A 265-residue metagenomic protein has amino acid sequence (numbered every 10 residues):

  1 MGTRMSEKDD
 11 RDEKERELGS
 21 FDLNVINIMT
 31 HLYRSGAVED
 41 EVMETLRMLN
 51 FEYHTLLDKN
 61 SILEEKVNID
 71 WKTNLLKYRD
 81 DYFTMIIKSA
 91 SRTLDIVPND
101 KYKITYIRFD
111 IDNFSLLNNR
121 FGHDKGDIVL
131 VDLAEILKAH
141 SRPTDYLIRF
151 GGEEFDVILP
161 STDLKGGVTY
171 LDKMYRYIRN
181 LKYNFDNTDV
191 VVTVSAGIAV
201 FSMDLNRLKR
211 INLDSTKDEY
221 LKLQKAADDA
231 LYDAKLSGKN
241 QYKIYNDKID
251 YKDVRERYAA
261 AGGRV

Functional and structural regions predicted by a protein language model:
M1-S20, N24-T30, A37, E41-E44 (+1 more regions): Intrinsically disordered, glycine/charged-rich C-terminal tails and inter-domain linkers that flank nucleotidyl cyclase
I28-K72, R79-T93, K101, Y146: Signal-transducing coiled-coil linker helices
F51, V168, D172, F201-V265: Catalytic-core segments of nucleotide cyclases and related cyclic-nucleotide turnover enzymes
E65-N68, L76-I87, P98-T105, D112-K138 (+5 more regions): Conserved long alpha-helical elements within nucleotide-processing catalytic cores of c-di-GMP signaling and class III
Y102-K103, V190-T193: AAA+/SF3 P-loop NTPase mechanochemical coupling elements
N119, L159-T162, R179, F201-M203: Residue-level recognition of strand-loop junctions within catalytic nucleotide-signaling folds
Y146-R149, V190: A short pre-motif secondary-structure segment
